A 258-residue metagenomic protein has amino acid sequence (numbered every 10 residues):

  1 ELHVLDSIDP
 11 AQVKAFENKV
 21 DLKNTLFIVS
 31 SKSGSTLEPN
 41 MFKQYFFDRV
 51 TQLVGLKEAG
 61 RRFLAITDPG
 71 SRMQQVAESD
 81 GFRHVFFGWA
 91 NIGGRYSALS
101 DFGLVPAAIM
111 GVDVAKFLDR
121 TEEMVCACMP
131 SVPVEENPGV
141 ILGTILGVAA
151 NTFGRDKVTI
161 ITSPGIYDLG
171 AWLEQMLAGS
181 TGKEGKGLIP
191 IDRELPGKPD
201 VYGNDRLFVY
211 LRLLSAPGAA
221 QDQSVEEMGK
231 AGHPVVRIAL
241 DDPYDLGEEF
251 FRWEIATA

Functional and structural regions predicted by a protein language model:
E1, K32-N40, P69-R72, G93-G94 (+3 more regions): Gly/Ser/Thr-rich loops at beta-strand to alpha-helix junctions that form or flank small-molecule/cofactor-binding
E1-L26, S35, M41-F42, D48 (+2 more regions): Glycine-rich oxoanion-binding loops at beta->alpha junctions
H3-L5, L26-I28, L64-I66, F86 (+3 more regions): Hydrophobic/aromatic beta-strand patches that form the interior of the parallel beta-sheet core in alpha/beta enzyme
V4-E17, S30-M41, G60-D68, W89-Y96 (+1 more regions): Alpha-helix capping and helix-loop boundary segments enriched in small/acidic/polar residues
K14-E17, E38-F42, M73-S79, S97-S100 (+3 more regions): Short acidic, glycine/serine/threonine-rich loops at helix termini
L26-S33, D156-S163, V209-L211: Short glycine-rich or small-residue beta-strand-to-loop segments that form or flank ligand, phosphate, metal/Fe-S
Q52-L207, T257-A258: Active-site phosphate/pyrophosphate-binding segments
G185-F251: Helicase-primase coupling helices
